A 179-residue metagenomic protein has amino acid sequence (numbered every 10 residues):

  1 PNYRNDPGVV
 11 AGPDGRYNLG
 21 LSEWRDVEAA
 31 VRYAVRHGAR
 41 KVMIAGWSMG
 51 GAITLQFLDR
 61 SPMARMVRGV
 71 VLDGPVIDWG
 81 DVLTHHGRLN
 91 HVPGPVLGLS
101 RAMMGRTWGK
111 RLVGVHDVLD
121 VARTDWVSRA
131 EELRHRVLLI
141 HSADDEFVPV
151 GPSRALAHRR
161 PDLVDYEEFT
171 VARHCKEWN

Functional and structural regions predicted by a protein language model:
P1-S22: Cap/lid segment of the alpha/beta-hydrolase catalytic domain
R16-H37: Alpha/beta-hydrolase active-site loop
G46-G50, T54: Gly/Ala-rich beta-loop-alpha elbow adjacent to hydrolase catalytic centers
D59-L119: Hydrolase active-site cap/lid region
E132-R134, L139-H141, D145: Short beta-strand/loop motif that positions the catalytic acidic residue of the alpha/beta-hydrolase fold
H135, P149-H158: Short alpha-helix in the alpha/beta-hydrolase fold that links the catalytic acid
D144-V148, C175: Acidic catalytic loop of the alpha/beta-hydrolase fold
A172-N179: Catalytic histidine-centered segment of alpha/beta-hydrolase-like enzymes
